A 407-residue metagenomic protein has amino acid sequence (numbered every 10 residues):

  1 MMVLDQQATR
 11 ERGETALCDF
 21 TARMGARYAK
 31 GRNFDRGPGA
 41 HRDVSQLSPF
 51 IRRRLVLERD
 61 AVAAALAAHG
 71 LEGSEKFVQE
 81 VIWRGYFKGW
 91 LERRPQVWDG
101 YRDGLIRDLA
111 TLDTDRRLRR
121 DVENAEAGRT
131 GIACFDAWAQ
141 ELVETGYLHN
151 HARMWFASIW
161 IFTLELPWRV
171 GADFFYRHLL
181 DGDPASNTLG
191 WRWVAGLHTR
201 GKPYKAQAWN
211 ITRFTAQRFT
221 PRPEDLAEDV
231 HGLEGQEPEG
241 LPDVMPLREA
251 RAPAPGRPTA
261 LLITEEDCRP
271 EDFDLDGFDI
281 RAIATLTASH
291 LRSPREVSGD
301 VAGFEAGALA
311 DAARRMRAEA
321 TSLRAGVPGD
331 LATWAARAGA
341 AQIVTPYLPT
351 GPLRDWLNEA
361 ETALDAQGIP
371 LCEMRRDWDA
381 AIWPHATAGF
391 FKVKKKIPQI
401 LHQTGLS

Functional and structural regions predicted by a protein language model:
M2-Q79, W83-G89, R93-L112, Q140-E144 (+4 more regions): Trp/Phe/Arg-rich N-terminal binding region typifying the photolyase-homology
V44, R59-V62, R119, F135-D136 (+1 more regions): Residue-level signal for cytosolic alpha-helical hairpin/rod architecture
R53, T130-G131, Y147-H149: Helix-boundary capping/turn motifs
G73-G89, F135, A139-V194, T199-P203: Structured ligand/cofactor/substrate-binding pocket environments in proteins
R94-D121, V194-A195, K205-A216: Long, low-complexity intrinsically disordered regions
R119-V143: Helix-hairpin-helix/helix-loop-helix acidic hairpins
L179-Q236: C-terminal, helix-dominated tail/subdomain
